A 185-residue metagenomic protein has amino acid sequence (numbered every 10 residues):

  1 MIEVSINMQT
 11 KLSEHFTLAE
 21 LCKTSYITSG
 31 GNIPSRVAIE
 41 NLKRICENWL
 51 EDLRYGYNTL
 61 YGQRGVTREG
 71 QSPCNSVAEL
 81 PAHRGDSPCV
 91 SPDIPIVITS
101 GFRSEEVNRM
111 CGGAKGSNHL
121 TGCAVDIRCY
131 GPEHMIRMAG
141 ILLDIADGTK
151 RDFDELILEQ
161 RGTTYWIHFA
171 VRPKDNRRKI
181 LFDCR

Functional and structural regions predicted by a protein language model:
M1-T67, S72-E79, H83, S87-S91 (+1 more regions): Extracytoplasmic cell-surface/polysaccharide-interacting catalytic and binding patches
M8, L12-E14, S29, I98 (+3 more regions): Glycine-rich, flexible loop/turn motifs
C46-W49, V107, C123, H134 (+1 more regions): Amphipathic alpha-helical interface surfaces
D93-S100, F153-L158: Surface-exposed patches in mature extracellular/periplasmic domains of secreted proteins
V97-T99, D126-R128, H168: Structural recognition of the beta-strand scaffold that forms the well-ordered cores of secreted hydrolase catalytic
F102-V125: Short, surface-exposed glycine/acidic/tryptophan-bearing loops
G116, T121, C129-R185: Catalytic cores and adjacent binding grooves of peptidoglycan-active enzymes
